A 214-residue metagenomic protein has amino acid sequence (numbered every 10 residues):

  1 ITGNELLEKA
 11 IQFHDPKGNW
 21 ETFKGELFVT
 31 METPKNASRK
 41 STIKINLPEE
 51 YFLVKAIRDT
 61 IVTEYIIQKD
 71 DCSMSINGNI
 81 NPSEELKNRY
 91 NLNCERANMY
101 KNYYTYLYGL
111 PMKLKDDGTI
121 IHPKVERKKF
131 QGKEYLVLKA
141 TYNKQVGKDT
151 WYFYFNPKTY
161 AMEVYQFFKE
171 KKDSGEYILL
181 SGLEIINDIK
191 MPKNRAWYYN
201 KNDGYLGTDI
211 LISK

Functional and structural regions predicted by a protein language model:
I1-E5, S75-D149, K169-K171, G175: Flexible, processing/modification-adjacent segments and terminal tails in exported/periplasmic/extracellular proteins
E5-P82, L114-E126: N-terminal mature ectodomain segment of secretory-pathway/periplasmic proteins
F23-P34, L92, L180, N200-D203 (+1 more regions): Solvent-exposed, non-transmembrane amphipathic alpha-helical segments
T33-K40, D59-Y65, I80-E84, Q145-T150 (+2 more regions): Short, surface-exposed beta-strand/loop "edge" segments at domain boundaries and coil↔beta transitions
P48-D59, R89-N91, K115-D116, P157 (+1 more regions): Short, surface-exposed, charge-dense and proline/glycine-enriched linear segments
T63, K69-S75, N79-C94, Y205-K214: Catalytic loop of the DD-peptidase/beta-lactamase superfamily, centered on the K-T-G motif and neighboring
K129-K214: Gly/Pro-enriched, hydrophobic low-complexity segments that function as extracytoplasmic propeptides/linkers
